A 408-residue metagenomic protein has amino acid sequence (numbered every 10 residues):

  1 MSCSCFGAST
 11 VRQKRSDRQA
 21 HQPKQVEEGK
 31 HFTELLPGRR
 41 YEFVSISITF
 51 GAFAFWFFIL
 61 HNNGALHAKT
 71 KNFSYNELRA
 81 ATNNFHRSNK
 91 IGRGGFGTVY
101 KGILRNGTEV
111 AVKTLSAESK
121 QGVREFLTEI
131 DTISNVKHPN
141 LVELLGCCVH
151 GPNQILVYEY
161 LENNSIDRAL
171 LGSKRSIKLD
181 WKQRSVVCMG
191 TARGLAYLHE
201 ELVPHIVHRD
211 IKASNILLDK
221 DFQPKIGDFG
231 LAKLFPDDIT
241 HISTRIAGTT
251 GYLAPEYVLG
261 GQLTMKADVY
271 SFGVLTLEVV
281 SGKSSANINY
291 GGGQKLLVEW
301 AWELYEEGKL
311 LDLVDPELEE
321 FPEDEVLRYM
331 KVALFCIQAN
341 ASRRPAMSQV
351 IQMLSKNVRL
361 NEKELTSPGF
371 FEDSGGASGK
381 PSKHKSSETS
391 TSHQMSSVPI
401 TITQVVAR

Functional and structural regions predicted by a protein language model:
M1-A68, P322-V332, A339-R408: Intrinsically disordered, low-complexity cytosolic regulatory tails and linkers adjacent to catalytic/signaling modules
S88-V99: Protein kinase glycine-rich loop
Y100-A117: Glycine-rich ATP phosphate-binding loop
F126-D131: Regulatory alphaC helix of protein kinase catalytic domains
G146-C147: A short, aromatic-enriched beta-strand patch in the conserved N-lobe beta-sheet of the protein kinase catalytic domain
G151-E159, N163, D167-R168: A conserved loop-to-beta-strand element in the N-lobe of protein kinase catalytic cores that borders the ATP-binding
D268: Conserved catalytic-loop aspartate of Hanks-type protein kinases
